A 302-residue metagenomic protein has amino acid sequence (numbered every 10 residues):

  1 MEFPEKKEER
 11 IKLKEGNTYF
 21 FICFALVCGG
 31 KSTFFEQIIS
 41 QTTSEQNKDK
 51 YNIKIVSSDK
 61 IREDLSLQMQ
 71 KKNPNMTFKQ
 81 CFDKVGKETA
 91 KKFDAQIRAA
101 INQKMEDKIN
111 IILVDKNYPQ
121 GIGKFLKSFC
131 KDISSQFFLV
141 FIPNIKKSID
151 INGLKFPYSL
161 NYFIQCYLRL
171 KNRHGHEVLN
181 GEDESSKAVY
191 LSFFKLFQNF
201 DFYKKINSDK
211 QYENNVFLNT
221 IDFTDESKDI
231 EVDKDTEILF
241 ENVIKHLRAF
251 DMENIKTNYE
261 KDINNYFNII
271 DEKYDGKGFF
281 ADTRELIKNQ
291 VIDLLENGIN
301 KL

Functional and structural regions predicted by a protein language model:
M1-K12: N-terminal pre-Walker A segment at the start of P-loop NTPase domains
R10-T18, K104-M105: Phosphate-binding P-loop
F21-C23: Hydrophobic anchor at the beta1->P-loop junction of P-loop NTPases
L26-V27: The conserved Walker
G30-K31, I55, R62-L65, Q120-G123 (+1 more regions): Eukaryotic short linear interaction motifs
T33-D107, Y167: Conserved substrate/cofactor phosphate-moiety recognition/catalytic segment in nucleotide-dependent phosphotransferases
D83-K147: Glycine-rich phosphate-binding loop used to anchor ATP phosphates in small-molecule kinases, encompassing both
I145-L302: Conserved GTP-binding G-domain of TRAFAC-class P-loop NTPases and closely related GTPase folds
